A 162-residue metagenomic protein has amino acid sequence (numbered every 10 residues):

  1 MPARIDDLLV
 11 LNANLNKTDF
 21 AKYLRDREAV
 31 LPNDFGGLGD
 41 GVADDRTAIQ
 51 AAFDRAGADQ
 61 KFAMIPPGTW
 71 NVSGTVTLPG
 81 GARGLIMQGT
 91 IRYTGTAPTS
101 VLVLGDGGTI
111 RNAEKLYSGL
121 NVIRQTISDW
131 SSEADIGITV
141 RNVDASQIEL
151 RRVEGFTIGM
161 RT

Functional and structural regions predicted by a protein language model:
M1-G36: Glycine-rich, low-complexity segments
Y23-L24, R55, Y93-T94: Beta-strand-rich, repetitive solenoid scaffolds
E28-L31, A134, D144: Cysteine-rich, disulfide-stabilized extracellular repeat modules
N33-P66: Acidic Gly/Asp/Thr-rich repetitive segments characteristic of extracellular carbohydrate-active and adhesion proteins
D59-T99, F156: N-terminal extracellular ligand-recognition/capping segment immediately after the signal peptide
M87-T90, G107-T126, D144-G155: Right-handed parallel beta-helix
T96-T109, S128-V140, E154-T162: Extracellular beta-strand/beta-solenoid scaffold signature
